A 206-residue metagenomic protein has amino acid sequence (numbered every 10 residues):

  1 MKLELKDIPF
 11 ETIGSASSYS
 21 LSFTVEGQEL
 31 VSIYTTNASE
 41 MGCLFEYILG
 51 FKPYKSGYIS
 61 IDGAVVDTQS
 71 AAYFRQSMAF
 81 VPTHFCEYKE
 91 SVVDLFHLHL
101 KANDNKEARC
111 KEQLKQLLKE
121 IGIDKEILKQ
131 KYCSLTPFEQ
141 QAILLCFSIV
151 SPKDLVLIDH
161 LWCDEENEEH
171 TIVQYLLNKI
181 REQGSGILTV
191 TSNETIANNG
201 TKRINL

Functional and structural regions predicted by a protein language model:
M1-S22: A short, flexible loop at the N-terminus of ABC-type nucleotide-binding domains that lies
S32, A72-E90: ABC nucleotide-binding domain signature
L49: Helix-to-loop junction immediately C-terminal to a conserved catalytic motif
Y54-V66, F74: Conserved ABC transporter NBD signature motif
H84, K89-R109, Q113: Q-loop/switch helix immediately C-terminal to the Walker
L117-L135, P152: Conserved ABC nucleotide-binding domain
I143-F147: Hydrophobic anchor residue at the start of the ABC signature
P152, E168-N193, A197: Conserved catalytic loops of ABC-family nucleotide-binding domains
